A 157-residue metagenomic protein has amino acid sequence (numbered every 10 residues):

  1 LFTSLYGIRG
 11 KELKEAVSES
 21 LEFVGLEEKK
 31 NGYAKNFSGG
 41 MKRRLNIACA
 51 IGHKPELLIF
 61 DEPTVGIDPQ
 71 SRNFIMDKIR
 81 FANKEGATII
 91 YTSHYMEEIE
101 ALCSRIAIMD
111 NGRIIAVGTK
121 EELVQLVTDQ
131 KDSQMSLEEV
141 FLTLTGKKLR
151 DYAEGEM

Functional and structural regions predicted by a protein language model:
T3-K29: Conserved ABC ATPase "signature" region
Y33-F37: Conserved ABC ATPase signature
K54: Conserved catalytic motifs of ABC-family nucleotide-binding domains
L58-D61: Catalytic Walker B motif of ABC-type/P-loop ATPase nucleotide-binding domains
I99-A101: A short, surface-exposed alpha-helical micro-motif characterized by mixed small hydrophobic and charged/polar residues
V117-G118: ABC ATPase "signature
